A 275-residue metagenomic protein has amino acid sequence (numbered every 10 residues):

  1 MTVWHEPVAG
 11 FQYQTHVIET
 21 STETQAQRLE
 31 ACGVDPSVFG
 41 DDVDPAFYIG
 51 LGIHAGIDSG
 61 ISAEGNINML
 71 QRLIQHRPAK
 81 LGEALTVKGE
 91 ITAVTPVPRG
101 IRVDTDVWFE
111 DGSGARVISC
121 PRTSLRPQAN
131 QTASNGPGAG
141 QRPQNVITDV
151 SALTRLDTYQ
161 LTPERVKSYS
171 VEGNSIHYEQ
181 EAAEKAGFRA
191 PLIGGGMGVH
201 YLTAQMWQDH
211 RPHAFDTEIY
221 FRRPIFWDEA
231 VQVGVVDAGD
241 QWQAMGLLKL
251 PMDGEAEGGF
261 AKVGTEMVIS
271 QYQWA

Functional and structural regions predicted by a protein language model:
M1-L70, Q131, N135-R211: Hot-dog-fold acyl-thioester-processing enzymes
T2-P7, R72, R77-R155, I225 (+1 more regions): HotDog/MaoC-like acyl-thioester-processing domains
D42-I91, R99-I101, I118-S119, M197-D237: Hydrophobic beta-strand-centered segment that forms part of the acyl-chain substrate-binding groove
